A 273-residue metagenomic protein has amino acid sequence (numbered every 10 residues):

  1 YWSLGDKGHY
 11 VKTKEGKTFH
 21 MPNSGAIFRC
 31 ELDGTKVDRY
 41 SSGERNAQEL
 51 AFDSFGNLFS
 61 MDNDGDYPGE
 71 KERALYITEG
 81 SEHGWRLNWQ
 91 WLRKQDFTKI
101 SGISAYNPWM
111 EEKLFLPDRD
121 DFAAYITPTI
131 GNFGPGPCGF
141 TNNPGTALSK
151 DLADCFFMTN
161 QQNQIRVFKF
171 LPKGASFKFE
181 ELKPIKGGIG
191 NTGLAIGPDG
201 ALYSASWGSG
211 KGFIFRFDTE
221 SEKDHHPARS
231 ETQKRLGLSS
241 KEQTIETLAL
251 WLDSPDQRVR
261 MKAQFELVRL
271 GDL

Functional and structural regions predicted by a protein language model:
Y1-T247, K262, E266-R269: Beta-propeller domains with acidic blade repeats across secreted/periplasmic ectodomains and cytosolic WD/CNH propellers
L252-D253, V268: Alpha-solenoid HEAT/Armadillo repeat architecture
P255-D256, D272: Short inter-helical turns and helix N-cap capping residues of alpha-solenoid HEAT/ARM repeat scaffolds
